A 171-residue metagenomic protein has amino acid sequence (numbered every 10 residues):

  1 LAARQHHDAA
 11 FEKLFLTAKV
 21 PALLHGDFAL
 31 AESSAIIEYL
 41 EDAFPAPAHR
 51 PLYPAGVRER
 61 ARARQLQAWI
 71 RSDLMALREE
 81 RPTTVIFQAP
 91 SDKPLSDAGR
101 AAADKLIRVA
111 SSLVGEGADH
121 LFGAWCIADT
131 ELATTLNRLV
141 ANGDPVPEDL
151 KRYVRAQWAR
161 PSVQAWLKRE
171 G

Functional and structural regions predicted by a protein language model:
L1-D97: GST-like domain detector, emphasizing the conserved glutathione-binding G-site in the N-terminal thioredoxin-like
I70-A159: GST-like fold's C-terminal all-alpha helical module
W166: Conserved serine/cysteine hydrolase catalytic core
R169-E170: Exported/periplasmic ABC-transporter solute-binding proteins
